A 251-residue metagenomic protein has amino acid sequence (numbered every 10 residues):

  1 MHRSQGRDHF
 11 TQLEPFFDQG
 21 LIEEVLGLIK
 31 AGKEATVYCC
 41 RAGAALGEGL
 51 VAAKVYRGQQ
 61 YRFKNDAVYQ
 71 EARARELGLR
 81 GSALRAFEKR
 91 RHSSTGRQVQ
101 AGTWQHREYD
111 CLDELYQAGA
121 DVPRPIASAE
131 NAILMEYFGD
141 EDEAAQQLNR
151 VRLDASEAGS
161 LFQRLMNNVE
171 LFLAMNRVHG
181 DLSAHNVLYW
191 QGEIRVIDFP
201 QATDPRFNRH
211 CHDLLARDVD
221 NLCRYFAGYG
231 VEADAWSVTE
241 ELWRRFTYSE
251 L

Functional and structural regions predicted by a protein language model:
H2-A144, E170, A174, F226: Conserved ATP-binding subdomain of kinase catalytic cores across diverse folds
A35, H185, G192-I194: Change "...and in nucleic-acid phosphodiester-cleaving endonucleases..." to "...and in nucleic-acid processing enzymes
G102-Y109, F162, A216-V219: Amphipathic alpha-helical transducer elements in NTP-driven molecular machines
A127-S128, A184, V238: Proline- and acidic/polar-enriched loop/turn elements at helix boundaries
E143-D154: AlphaC helix of the protein kinase catalytic domain
D154-L161, L173-H179, W190-L251: C-lobe/activation-segment region of protein kinase-like
D181, H185-V187: Catalytic-loop signature of eukaryotic-like protein kinases
